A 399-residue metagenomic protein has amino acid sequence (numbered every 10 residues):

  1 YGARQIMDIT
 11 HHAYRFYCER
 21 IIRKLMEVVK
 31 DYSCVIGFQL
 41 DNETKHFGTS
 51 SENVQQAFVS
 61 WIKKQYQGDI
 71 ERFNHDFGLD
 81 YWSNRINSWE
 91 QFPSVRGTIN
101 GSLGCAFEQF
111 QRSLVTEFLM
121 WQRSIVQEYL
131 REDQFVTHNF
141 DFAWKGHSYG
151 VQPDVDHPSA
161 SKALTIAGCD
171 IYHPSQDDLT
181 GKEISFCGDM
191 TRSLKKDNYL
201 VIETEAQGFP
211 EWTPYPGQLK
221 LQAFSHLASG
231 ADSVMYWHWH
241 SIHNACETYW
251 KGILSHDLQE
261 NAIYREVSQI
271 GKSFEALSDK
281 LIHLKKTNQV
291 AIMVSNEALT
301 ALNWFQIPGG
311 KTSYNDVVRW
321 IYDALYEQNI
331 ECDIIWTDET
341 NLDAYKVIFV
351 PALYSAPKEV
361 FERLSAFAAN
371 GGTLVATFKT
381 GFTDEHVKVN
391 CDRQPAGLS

Functional and structural regions predicted by a protein language model:
Y1-I166, D170-D177, G181-I184: Polysaccharide-binding and catalytic clefts of secreted carbohydrate-active enzymes
F92, M120, E132, S161-S399: Carbohydrate-binding surfaces of carbohydrate-active enzymes
